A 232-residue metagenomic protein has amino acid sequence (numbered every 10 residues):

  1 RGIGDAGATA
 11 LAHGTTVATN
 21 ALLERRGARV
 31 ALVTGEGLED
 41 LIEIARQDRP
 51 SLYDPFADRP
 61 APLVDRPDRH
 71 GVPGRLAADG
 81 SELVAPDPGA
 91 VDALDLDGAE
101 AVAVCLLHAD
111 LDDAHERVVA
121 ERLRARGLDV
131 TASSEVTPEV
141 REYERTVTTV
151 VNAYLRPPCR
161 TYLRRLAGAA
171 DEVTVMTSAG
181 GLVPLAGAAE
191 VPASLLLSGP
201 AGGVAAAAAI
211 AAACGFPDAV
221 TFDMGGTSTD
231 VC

Functional and structural regions predicted by a protein language model:
R1-C232: N-terminally biased helix-coil "hinge/interface" segments that flank
